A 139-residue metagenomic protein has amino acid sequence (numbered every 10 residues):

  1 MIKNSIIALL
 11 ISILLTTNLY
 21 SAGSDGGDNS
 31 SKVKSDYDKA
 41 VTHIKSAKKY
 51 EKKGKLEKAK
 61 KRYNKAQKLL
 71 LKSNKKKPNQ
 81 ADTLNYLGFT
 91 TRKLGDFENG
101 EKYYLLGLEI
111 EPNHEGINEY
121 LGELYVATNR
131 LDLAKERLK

Functional and structural regions predicted by a protein language model:
K52, K93, A127-T128: Register position in tetratricopeptide repeats
S73, L106-G107: Canonical positions in the second alpha-helix
